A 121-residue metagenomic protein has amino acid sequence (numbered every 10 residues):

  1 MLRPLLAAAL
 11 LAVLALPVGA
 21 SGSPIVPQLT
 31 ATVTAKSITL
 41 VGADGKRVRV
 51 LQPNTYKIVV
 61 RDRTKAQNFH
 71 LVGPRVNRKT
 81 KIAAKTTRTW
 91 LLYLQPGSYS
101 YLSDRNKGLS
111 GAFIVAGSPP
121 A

Functional and structural regions predicted by a protein language model:
M1-L6: Bacterial N-terminal signal peptides that target proteins for export
A7-P17: Bacterial N-terminal signal peptides
L16-P24: Bacterial Sec-dependent signal peptides at the C-terminal "C-region" and cleavage site
S23-G42, I82-A121: Extracellular/periplasmic metallocenter environments
A43-K46, N77: Surface-exposed, proline-enriched loop/turn segments that connect beta strands in immunoglobulin-like
R47-A66, T89-S103: Beta-strand cores of secreted/periplasmic/IMS beta-sandwich domains, seen most often in copper-related folds
N68-R75: Short, surface-exposed beta-strand/strand-loop-strand elements in extracellular ectodomains
R75-A83: Solvent-exposed serine/threonine-rich low-complexity stretches and specific carbohydrate-binding patches
